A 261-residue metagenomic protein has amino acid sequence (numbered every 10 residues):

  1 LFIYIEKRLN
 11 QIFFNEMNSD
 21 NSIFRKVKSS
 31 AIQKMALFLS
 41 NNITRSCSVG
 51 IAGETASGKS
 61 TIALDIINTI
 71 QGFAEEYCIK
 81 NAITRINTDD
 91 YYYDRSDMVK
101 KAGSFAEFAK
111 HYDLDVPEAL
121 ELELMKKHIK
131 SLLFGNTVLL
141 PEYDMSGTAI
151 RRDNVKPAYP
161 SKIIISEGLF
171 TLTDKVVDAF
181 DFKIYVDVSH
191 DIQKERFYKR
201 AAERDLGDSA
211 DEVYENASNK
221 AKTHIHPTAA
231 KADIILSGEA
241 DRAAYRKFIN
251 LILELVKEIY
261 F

Functional and structural regions predicted by a protein language model:
I5-I43, Y159, D178, E195-A202 (+1 more regions): NTP-dependent small-molecule kinase module
T55: The conserved Walker
K59: Conserved lysine of the Walker
I62: Hydrophobic positions on the alpha1 helix immediately C-terminal to the Walker A/P-loop
E75-S96: Short beta-strand-centered segment that lines the nucleotide-binding/catalytic pocket of NTP-utilizing
Y93-Y143: Conserved nucleotide-sensing/catalytic segment adjacent to the nucleotide-binding pocket in NTP-handling enzymes
R151-A201: ATP-dependent NMP and nucleoside kinases share a basic, alpha-helical "lid"
